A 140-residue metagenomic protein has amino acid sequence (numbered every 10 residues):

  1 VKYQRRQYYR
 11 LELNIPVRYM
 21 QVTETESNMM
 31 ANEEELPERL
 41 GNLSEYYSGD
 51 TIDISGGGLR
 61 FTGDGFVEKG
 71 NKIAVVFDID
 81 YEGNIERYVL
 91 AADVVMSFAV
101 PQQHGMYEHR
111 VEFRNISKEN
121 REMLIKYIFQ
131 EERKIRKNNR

Functional and structural regions predicted by a protein language model:
V1-R140: Structured alpha-helical
